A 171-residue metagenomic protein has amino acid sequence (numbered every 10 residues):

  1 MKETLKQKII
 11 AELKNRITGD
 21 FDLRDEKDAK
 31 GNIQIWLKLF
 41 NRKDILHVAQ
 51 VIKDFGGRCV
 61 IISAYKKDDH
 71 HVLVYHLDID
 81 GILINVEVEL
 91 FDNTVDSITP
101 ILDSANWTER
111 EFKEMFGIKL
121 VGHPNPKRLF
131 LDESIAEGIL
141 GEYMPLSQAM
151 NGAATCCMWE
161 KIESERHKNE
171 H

Functional and structural regions predicted by a protein language model:
M1-H171: Terminal low-complexity/charged segments
